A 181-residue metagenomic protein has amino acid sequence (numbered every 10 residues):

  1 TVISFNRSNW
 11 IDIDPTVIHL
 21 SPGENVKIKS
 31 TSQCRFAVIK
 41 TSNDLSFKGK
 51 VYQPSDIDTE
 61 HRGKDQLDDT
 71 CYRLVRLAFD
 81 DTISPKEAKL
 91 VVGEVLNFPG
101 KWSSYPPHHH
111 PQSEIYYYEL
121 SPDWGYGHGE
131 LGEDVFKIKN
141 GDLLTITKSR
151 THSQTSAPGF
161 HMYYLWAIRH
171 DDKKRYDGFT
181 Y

Functional and structural regions predicted by a protein language model:
T1-D44, G49-I57: Acidic, low-complexity central loop/insert segments
T1-I13, Y116-N140: A short beta-strand-loop-beta hairpin characteristic of the jelly-roll/cupin
I11-N25, K29-T31, T41, K137-G159 (+1 more regions): Conserved metal-binding segment of the jelly-roll/cupin
P22, S30-S32, V38-N43, F79-T82 (+3 more regions): Short, structured patches in soluble enzyme cores that scaffold and shape functional sites
K29, S104-H110, G129, F136-K137 (+1 more regions): Short histidine-centered beta-strand/loop micro-motifs that create catalytic or ligand/metal-coordination sites
C34-R76, E130, L165-Y181: Double-stranded beta-helix
D68-I115: A short glycine-rich, His/Asp/Glu-containing loop-to-beta-strand
V92-G93, P111-E114, P122, D134-K137 (+2 more regions): Beta-strand-enriched cores of mature, soluble protein domains
